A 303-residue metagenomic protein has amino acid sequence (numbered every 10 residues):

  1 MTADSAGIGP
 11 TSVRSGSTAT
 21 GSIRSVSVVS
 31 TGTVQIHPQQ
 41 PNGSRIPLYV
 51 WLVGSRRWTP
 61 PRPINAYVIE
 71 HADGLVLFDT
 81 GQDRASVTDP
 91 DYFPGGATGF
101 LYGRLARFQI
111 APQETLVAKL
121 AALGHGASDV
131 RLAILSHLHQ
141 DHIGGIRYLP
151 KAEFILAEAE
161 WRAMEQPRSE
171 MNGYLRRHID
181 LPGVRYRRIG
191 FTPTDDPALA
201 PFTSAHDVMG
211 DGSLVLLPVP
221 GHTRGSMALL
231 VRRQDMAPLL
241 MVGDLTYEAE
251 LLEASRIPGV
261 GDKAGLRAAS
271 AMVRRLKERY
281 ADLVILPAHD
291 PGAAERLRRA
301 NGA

Functional and structural regions predicted by a protein language model:
M1-T115, A237-M241: Metallo-beta-lactamase
D4, T11-R14, A106-D129, E158-L217 (+1 more regions): Metallo-beta-lactamase
V26-V28, T59, N65-E70, V76 (+1 more regions): Core dinuclear metal-dependent hydrolase active-site scaffold
T31-G32, T80-D83, L138, E160 (+3 more regions): Active-site metal-binding loops of divalent metal-dependent hydrolases
I64, D91-L156: Active-site metal-binding motif and surrounding structural segment of the metallo-beta-lactamase
R84, D89-Y92, T98-A118, S226-A303: Cap/insert and terminal regions of metallo-dependent hydrolase folds
V130-H137, G212-S213, E295-A303: Short, electropositive alpha-helical surface patch
A133-I143, P218-S226, P287-P291: Histidine-centered catalytic micro-motifs
